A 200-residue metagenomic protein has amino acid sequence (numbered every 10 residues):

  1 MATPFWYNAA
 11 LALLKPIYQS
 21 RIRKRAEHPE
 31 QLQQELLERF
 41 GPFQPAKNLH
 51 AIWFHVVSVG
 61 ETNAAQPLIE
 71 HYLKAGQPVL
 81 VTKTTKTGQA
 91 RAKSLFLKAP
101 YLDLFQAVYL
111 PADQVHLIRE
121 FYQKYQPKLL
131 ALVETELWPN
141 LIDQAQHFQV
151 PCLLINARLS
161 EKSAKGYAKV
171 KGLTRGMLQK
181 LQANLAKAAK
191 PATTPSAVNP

Functional and structural regions predicted by a protein language model:
M1-I22, A26, R175: Short hydrophobic helices that act as membrane-entry/anchoring signals
Q19, R23-R39, P45-P200: Active-site and donor-binding regions of nucleotide-sugar-utilizing enzymes
